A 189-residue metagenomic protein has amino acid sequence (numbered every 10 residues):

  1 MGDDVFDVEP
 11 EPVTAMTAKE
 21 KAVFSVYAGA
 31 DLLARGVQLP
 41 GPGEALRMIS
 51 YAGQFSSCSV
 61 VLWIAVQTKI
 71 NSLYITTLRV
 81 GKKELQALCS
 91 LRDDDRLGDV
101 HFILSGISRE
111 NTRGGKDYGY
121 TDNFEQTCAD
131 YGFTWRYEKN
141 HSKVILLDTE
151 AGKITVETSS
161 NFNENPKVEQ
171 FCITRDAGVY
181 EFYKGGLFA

Functional and structural regions predicted by a protein language model:
M1-I70, D93-D94, S108, K153 (+2 more regions): N-terminal localization/anchoring segments of enzymes in phospholipid and broader phosphate metabolism
L46, V100, D130-F133: Short, conserved active-site loop motifs that form the nucleotide-linked donor/cofactor pocket
M48-Q54, T77-V80, F133-T134: Short, flexible loop segments at the rims of nucleotide/cofactor-binding pockets, characterized by
Y51, I103-S105, R136-E138: Conserved beta-strand termini and adjacent loop/short-helix elements that scaffold enzyme active sites in alpha/beta
Q54-S57, D117, T121, T134-Y137 (+1 more regions): Poly-acidic low-complexity segments
S57-T127: Primarily the HKD phosphodiesterase
L73, G132-Y183: HKD (HxKxxxxD) catalytic microenvironment of the phospholipase D
Y183-A189: Cysteine/selenocysteine-centered motifs that mediate thiol-based redox chemistry or coordinate metal-sulfur cofactors
